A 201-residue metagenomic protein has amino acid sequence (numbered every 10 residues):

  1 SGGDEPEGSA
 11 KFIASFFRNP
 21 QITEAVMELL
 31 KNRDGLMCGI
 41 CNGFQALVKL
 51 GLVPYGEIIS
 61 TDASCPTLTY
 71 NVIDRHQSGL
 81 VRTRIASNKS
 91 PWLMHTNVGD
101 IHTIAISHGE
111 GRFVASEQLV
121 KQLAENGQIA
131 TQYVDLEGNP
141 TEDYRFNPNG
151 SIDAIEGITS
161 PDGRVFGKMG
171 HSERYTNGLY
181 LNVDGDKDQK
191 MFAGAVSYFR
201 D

Functional and structural regions predicted by a protein language model:
S1, C41, A63-T67, E117-K121 (+1 more regions): A broad, low-specificity signal for short, low-complexity segments enriched in glycine/proline and polar/charged
S1-A10, Q128-L136: Amphipathic repeat-derived elements
S1-P6, M37, I73, N147-G150 (+2 more regions): Proteins with a high burden of low-complexity, intrinsically disordered sequence enriched in S/T/G/P/A and R, requiring
G2-K89: Cysteine-nucleophile active-site neighborhood
I85-D201: C-terminal and late-domain segments of enzyme folds
